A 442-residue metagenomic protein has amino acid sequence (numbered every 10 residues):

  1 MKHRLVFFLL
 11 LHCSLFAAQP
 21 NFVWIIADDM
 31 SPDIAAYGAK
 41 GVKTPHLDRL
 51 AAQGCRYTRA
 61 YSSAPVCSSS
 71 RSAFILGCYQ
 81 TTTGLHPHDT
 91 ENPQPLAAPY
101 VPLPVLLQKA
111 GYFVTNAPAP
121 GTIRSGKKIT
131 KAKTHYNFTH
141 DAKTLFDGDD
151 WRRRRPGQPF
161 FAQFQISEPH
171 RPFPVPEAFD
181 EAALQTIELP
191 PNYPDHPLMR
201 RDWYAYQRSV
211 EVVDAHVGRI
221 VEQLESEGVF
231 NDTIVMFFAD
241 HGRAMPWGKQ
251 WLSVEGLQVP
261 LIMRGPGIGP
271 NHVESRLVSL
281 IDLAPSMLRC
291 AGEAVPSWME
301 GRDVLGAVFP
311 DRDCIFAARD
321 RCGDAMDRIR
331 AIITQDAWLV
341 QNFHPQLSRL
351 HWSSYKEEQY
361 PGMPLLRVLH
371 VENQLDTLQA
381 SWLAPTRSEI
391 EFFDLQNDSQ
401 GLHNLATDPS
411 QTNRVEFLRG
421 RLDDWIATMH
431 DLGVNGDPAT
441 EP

Functional and structural regions predicted by a protein language model:
M1-L5, P159: Extracellular interaction modules
R4-S14: Sec-dependent N-terminal signal peptides
F16-I390, S399-P438: Formylglycine-dependent sulfatase
L395-N397: Extracellular, beta-strand-rich glycan-interacting domains
